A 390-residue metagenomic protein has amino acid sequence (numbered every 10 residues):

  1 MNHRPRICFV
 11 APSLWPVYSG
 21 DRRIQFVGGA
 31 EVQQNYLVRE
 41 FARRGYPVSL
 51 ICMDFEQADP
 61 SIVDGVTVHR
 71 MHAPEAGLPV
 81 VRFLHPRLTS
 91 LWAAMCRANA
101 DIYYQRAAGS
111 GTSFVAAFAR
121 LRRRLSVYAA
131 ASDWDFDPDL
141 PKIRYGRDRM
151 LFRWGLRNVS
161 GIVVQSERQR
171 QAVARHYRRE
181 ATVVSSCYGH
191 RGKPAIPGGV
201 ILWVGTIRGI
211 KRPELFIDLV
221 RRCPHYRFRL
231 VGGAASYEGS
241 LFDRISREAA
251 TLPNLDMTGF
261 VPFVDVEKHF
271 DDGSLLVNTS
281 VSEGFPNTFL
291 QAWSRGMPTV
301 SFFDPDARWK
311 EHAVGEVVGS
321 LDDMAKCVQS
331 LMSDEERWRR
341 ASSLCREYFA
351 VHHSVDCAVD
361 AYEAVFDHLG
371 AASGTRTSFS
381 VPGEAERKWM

Functional and structural regions predicted by a protein language model:
M1-E56, R221, E384-M390: N-terminal subdomain of nucleotide-sugar transferases
C8, K193-C223, R229-V231: Conserved donor-binding/catalytic core segment of Leloir-type glycosyltransferases
P86, Y103-R124, Y128-A130: An aromatic- and histidine-rich active-site surface loop
L125, D135-W154, N158, H190: Nucleotide-sugar donor phosphate/pyrophosphate-binding loop at the beta->alpha transition of glycosyltransferases
L151-G192: Donor nucleotide-sugar binding/catalytic pocket of nucleotide-sugar-dependent glycosyltransferases
Q171, R227-N254, D265: Short, structured helix-loop element that forms part of the nucleotide-activated donor/catalytic region
V281: Aromatic "clamp/platform" in nucleotide-sugar-dependent glycosyltransferases that forms part of the donor/acceptor
S294-S301: Short hydrophobic beta-strand element within catalytic cores of glycosyltransferases and related nucleotide-activated
